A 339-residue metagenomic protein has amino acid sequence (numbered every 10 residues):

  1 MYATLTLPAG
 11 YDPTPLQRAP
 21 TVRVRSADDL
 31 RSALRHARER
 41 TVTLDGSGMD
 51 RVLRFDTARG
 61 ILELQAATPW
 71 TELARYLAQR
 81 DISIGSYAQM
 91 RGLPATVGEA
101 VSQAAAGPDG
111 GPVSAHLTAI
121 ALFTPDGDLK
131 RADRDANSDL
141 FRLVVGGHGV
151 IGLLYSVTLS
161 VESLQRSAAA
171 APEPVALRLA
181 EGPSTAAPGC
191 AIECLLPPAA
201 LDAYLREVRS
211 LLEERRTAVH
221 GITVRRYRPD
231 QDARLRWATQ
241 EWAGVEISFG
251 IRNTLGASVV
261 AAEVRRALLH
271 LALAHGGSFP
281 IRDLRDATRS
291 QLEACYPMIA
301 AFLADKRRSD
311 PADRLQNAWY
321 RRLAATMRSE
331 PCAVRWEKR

Functional and structural regions predicted by a protein language model:
Y2-A3, T21-V24, V42-G46, L64-A66 (+6 more regions): General beta-strand structural signal in soluble alpha/beta enzymes
A9-Y87, E99, V224, A272: Glycine-rich N-terminal segment of FAD-binding domains in flavoprotein oxidoreductases, spanning the beta-loop-helix
Y11-A19, R23-V24, A33-H36, L164-A186: Intrinsically disordered, low-complexity segments enriched in small residues
L30-R38, L77-Q89, P125-V145, A261-R266: Short, hydrophobic/aliphatic alpha-helical segments
R75-A78, S86, D109-P112, K130 (+8 more regions): Non-transmembrane, aqueous-exposed alpha-helical and coiled segments at domain scale
S86-Y87, L93-A180, E337-R339: FAD-binding subdomain of flavoenzyme oxidoreductases
L179-A294: Substrate-recognition/cap regions that form aromatic- and gly/pro-loop-enriched pockets for small-molecule ligands
L273-R339: Activity-critical C-terminal alpha-helical subdomain
